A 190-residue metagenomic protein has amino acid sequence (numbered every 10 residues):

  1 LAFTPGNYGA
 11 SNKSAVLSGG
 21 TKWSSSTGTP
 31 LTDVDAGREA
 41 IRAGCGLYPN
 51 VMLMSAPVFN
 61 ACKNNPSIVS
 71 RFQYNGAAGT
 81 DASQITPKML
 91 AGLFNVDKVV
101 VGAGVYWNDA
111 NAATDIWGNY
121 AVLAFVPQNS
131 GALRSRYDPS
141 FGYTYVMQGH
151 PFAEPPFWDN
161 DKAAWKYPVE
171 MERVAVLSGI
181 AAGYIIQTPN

Functional and structural regions predicted by a protein language model:
L1-Y48, A56-N75: Alpha-helical scaffold segments that mediate packing/assembly in large oligomeric complexes
L17-G28, V69, Q73-N190: Sequence/fold signature of self-assembling virion shell proteins
Y48-P49, V96: A broad structural signal for short, well-ordered beta-strand segments within beta-sheet-rich domains
V51-S55, V100-G102: A structural signal for short, well-ordered beta-strand segments and their strand-loop junctions that often border
